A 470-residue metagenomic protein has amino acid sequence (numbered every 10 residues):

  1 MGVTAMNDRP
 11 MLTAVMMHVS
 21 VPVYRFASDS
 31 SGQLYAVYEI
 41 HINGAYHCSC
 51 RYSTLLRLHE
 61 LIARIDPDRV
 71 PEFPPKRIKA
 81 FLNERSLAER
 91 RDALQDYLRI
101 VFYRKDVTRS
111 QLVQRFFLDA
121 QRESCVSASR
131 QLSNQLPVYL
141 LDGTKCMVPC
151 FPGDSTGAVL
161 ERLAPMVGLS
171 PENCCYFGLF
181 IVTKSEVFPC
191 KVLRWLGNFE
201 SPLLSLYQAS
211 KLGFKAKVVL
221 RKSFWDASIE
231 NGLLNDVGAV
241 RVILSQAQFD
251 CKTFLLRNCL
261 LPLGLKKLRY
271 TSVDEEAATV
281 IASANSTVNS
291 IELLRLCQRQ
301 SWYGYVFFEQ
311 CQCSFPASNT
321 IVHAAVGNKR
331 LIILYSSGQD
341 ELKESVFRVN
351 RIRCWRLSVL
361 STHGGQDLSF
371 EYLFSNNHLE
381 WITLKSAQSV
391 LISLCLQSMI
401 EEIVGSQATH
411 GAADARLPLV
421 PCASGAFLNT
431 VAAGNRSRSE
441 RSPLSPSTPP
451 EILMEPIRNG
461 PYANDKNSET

Functional and structural regions predicted by a protein language model:
G2-T470: Intrinsically disordered, Pro/Ser/Thr-rich cytosolic linker and juxtamembrane tail regions that serve as
